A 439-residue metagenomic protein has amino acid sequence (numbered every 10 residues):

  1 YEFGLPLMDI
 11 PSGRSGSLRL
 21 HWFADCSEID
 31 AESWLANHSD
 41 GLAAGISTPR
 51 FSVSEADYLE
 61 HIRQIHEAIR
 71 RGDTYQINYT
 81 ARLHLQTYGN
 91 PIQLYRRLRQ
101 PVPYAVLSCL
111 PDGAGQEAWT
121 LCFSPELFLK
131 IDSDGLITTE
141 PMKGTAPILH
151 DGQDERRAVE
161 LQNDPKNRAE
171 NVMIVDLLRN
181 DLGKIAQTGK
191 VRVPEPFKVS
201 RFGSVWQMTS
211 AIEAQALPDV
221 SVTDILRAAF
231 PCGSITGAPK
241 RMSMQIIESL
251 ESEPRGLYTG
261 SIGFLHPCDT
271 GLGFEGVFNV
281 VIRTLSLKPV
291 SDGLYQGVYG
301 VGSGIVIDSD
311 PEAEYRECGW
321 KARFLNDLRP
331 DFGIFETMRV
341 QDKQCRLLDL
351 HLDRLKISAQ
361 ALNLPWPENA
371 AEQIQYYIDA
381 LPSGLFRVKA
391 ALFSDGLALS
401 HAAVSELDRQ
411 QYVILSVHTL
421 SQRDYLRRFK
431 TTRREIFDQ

Functional and structural regions predicted by a protein language model:
Y1-T337, Q341: Extended alpha-helical targeting/anchoring segments, especially N-terminal organellar/secretory targeting helices
N171, M208, E317, K321-R387 (+1 more regions): Helix-start/capping segments and mature chain N-termini
